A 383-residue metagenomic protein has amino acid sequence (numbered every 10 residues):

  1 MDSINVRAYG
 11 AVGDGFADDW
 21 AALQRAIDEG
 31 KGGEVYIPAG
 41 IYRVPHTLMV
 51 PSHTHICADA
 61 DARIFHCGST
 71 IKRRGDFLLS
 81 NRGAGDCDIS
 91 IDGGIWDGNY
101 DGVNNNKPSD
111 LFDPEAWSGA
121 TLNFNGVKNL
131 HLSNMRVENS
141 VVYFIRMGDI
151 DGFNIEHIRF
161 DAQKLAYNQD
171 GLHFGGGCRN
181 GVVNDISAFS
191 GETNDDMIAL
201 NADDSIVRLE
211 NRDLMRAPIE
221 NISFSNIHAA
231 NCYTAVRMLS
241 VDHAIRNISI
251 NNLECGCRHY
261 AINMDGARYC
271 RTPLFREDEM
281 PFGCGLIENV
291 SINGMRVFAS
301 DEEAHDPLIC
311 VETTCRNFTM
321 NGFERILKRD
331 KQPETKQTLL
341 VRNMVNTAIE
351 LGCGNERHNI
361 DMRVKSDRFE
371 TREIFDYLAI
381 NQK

Functional and structural regions predicted by a protein language model:
M1-K383: Extracellular/periplasmic carbohydrate-active domains that bind, remodel, or depolymerize complex polysaccharides
